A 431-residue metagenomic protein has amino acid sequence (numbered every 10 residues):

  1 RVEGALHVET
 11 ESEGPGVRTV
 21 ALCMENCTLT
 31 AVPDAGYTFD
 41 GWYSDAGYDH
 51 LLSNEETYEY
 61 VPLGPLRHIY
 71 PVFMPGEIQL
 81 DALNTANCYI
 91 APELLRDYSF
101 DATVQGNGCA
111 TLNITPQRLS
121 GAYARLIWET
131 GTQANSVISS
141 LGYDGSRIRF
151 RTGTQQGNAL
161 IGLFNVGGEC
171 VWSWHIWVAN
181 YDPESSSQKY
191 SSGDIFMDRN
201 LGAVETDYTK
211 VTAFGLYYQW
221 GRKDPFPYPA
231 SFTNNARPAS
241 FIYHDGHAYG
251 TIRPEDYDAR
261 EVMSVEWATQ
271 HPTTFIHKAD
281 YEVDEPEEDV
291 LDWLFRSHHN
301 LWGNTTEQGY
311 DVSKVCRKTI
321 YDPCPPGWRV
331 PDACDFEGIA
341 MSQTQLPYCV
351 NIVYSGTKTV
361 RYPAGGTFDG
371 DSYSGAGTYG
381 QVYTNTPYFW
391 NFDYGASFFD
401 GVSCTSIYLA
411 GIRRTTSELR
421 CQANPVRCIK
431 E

Functional and structural regions predicted by a protein language model:
R1, S53-G76: Conserved "repeat-terminator" motif of extracellular CCP/Sushi domains
R1-V8, L29, F39-W42, P71 (+1 more regions): Extracellular/surface recognition and adhesion modules
L6-T38, L63: Extracellular modular ligand-binding repeats in secreted and cell-surface proteins
R18-T19, E25-T28, E56-V61, I138-G153: Strand-loop-strand motifs at the edges of beta-sheets in extracellular beta-sandwich domains
E25-C27, P65-I69, G157-A159: Exposed beta-strand face motif in extracellular beta-rich ectodomains
N26-N54, Y383: Surface-exposed interfaces of beta-sheet-rich extracellular modules
P75-K318, Y388, R420-E431: Short, compositionally biased
A203, S264, T273, E282-E431: C-terminal, surface-exposed recognition/capping segments
